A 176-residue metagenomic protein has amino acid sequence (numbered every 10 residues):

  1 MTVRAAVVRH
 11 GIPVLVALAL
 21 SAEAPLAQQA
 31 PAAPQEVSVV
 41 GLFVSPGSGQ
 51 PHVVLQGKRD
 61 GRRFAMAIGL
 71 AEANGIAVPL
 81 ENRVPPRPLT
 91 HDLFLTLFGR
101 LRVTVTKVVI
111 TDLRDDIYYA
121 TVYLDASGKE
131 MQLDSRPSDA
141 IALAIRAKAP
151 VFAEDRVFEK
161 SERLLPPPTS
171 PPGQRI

Functional and structural regions predicted by a protein language model:
M1-V7: N-terminal secretory signal peptides that target proteins for export/translocation
G11-A22: Bacterial N-terminal signal peptides
E23-A27: Sec/Tat signal peptide C-region and signal peptidase I cleavage site
Q28-I141, I145-I176: Divalent-cation
